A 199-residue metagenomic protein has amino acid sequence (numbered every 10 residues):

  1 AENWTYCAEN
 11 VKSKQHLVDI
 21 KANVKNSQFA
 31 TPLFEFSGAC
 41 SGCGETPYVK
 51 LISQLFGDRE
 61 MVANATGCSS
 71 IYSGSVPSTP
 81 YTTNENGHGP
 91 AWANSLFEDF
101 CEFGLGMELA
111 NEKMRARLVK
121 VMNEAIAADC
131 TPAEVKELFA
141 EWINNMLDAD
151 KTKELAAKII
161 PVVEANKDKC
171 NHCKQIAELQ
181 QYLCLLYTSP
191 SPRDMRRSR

Functional and structural regions predicted by a protein language model:
A1-Q54, M61, S78, P90 (+1 more regions): Flanking helices and flexible, charged tails adjoining ferredoxin-like Fe-S electron-transfer domains in multi-subunit
E2, S73-S78, T82-N84: Short acidic, glycine/serine/threonine-rich loops at helix termini
G42, I71, P77, A93-N94 (+2 more regions): Metallocofactor- and cofactor-centric catalytic cores in central/energy metabolism, strongly enriched
C43, P47, K113, K174: Conserved active-site and cofactor/substrate-binding residues in soluble primary-metabolism enzymes
T46, L51, L55-R59, A65-Y72 (+4 more regions): Generic, well-ordered alpha-helical scaffold segments in large soluble proteins
P80, E164-L186: Long, structured ligand/cofactor-binding scaffold of large enzymes
D99-H172: N-terminal leader/propeptide and maturation segments of large enzyme subunits in energy/redox metabolism and hydrolases
Y187-S198: Single conserved hydrophobic/aromatic residue that forms the stacking wall/gate of nucleotide- or nucleobase-binding
